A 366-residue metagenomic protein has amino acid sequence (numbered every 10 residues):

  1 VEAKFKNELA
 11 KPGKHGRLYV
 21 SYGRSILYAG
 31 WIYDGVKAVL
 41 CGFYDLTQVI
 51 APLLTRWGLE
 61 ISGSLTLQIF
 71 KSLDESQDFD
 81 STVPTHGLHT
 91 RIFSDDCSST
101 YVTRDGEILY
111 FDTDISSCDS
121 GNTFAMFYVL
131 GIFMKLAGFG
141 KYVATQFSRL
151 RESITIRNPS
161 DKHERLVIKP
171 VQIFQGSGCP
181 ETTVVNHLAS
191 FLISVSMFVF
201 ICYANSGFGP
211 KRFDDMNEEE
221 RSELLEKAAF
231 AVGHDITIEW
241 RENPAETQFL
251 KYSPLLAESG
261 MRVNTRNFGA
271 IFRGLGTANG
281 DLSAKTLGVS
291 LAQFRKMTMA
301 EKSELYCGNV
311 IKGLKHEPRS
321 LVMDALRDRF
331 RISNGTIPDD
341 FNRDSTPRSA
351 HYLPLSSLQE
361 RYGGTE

Functional and structural regions predicted by a protein language model:
V1-K14, S64-T103, A144-V167: Reverse-transcriptase-like RNA-dependent polymerase core
E2-Q48, C118-D119, I168-I201: Conserved pre-motif C helix in the palm subdomain of viral-like polymerases
G16-R17, S25, E107-Y110, P210-K211 (+3 more regions): Beta-sheet entry/capping signal
R24-S25, S116-C118, N243, P254-L255: Short, solvent-exposed loop/turn segments at secondary-structure junctions
I26-S116: Active-site-proximal segment of RNA-dependent polymerases
A29, C41, S120-T123, F127-V129 (+3 more regions): Short helix/loop capping segments that flank catalytic or ligand/cofactor-binding pockets
T103-E219, E246: Conserved polymerase palm-domain catalytic core
I173, N217-E366: Active-site and adjacent loop segments of nucleotide-processing enzymes that use two-metal-ion phosphate chemistry
